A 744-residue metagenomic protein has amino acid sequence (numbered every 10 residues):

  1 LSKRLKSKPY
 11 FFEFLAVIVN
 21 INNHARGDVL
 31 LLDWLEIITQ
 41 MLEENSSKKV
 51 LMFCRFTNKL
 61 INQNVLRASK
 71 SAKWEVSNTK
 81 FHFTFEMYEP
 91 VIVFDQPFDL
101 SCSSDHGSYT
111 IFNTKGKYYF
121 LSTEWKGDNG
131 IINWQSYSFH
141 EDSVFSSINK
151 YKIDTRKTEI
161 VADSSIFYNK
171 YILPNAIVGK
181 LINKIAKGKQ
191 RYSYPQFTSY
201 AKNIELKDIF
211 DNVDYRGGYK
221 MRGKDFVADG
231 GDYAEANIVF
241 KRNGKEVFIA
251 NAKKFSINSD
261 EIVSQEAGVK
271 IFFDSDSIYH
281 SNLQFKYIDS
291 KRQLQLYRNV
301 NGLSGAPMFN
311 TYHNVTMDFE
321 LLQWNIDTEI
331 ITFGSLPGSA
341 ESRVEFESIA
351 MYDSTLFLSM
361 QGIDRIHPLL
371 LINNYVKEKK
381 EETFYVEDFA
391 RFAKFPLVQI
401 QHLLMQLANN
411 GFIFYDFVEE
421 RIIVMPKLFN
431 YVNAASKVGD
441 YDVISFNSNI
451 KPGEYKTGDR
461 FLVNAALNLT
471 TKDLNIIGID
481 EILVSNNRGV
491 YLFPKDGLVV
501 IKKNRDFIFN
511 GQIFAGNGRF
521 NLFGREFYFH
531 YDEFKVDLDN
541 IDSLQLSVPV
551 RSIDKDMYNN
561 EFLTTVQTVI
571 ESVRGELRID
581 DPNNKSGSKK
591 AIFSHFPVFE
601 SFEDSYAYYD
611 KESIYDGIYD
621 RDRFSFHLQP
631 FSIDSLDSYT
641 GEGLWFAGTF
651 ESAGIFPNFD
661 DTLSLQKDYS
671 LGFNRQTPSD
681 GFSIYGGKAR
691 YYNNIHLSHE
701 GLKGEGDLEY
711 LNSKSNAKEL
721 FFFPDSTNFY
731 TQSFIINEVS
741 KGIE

Functional and structural regions predicted by a protein language model:
L1-E744: Structural signature for solvent-exposed beta-strand/loop edge elements and short helix-capping sites, enriched
